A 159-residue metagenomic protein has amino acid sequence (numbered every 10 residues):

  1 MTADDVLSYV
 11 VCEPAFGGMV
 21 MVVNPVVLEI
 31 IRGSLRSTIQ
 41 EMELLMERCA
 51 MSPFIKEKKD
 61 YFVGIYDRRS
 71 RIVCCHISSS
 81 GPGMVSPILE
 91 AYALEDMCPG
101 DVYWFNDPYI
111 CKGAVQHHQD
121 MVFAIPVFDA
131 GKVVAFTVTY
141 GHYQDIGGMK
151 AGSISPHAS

Functional and structural regions predicted by a protein language model:
T2-M19: Intrinsic disorder/low-complexity segments
V10, V20-P82, P87: Long, charge-dense accessory insertions within large macromolecular proteins
L44, C49-S52, R71, C75-S78 (+1 more regions): Conserved mixed alpha/beta core segments that line enzyme active sites in large multi-domain catalysts
K58, M97-C98, K132: A generic structural signal for short, non-catalytic loop/turn and secondary-structure boundary residues
F62-I65, W104, A124-P126, A135-V138: Structured core elements
F128-S159: Mobile "lid/hinge" segments at catalytic clefts and subdomain interfaces of large enzymes
